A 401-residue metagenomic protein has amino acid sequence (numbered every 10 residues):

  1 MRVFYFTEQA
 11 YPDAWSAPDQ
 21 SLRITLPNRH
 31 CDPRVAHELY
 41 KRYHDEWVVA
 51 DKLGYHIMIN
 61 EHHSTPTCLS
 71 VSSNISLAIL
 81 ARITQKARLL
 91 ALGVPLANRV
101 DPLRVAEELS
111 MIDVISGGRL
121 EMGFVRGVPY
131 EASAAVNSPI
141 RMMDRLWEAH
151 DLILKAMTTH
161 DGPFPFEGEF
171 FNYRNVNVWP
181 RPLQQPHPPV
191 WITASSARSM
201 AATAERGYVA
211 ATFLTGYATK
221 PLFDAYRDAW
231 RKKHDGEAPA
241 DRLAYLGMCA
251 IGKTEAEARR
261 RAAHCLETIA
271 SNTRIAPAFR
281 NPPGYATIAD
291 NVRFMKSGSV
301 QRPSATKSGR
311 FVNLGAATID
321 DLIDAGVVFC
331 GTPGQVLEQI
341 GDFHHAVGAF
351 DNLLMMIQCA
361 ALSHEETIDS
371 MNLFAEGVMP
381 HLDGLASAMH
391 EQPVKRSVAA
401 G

Functional and structural regions predicted by a protein language model:
M1-A87, P188, Q392-G401: N-terminal beta1-alpha1-beta2 module of alpha/beta enzyme domains
V3, E61, L80, I112 (+8 more regions): Conserved, mostly hydrophobic/aromatic
V3-T7, I57-I59, L89-L92, L120-F124 (+4 more regions): Hydrophobic faces of well-ordered beta-strands that scaffold small-molecule active sites in alpha/beta enzyme cores
F4-C31, M142-W179, T219-V347, G384-G401: An alpha-helical appendage that flanks or caps ligand/catalytic pockets
T25-K41, G93-L103, Q184-A194, C249-G252 (+1 more regions): Active-site mouth loops of central-metabolism enzymes
D51-K52, L77-K86, L109-L120, A204-E205 (+2 more regions): Acidic (Asp/Glu)-rich catalytic clusters
M58-S76, P95-L96, S133, L214-G216 (+1 more regions): Glycine-rich, proline-tolerant flexible connector loops at the mouths of alpha/beta enzymes
S196-L222: A conserved active-site cap/scaffold subdomain adjacent to cofactor or substrate pockets
